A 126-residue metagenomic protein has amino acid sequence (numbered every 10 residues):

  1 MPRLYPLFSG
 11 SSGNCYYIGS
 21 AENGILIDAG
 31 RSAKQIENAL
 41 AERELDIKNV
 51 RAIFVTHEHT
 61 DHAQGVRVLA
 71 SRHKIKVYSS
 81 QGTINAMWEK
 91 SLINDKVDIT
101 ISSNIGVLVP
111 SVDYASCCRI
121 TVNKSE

Functional and structural regions predicted by a protein language model:
M1-R43, E126: Conserved beta-strand hairpin/beta-sheet module of binuclear metal-dependent hydrolase folds, prominently
P2, L45-K48, V112: Structured loop/turn residues at beta-strand edges in well-structured enzyme cores
R3, K76, V97-I99: Conserved beta-strand segments of alpha/beta enzyme cores
R3-P6, I53-T56, S116-T121: Short, flexible loop segments at the rims of nucleotide/cofactor-binding pockets, characterized by
S12, S32, H59, T83 (+1 more regions): A generic "binding-loop/recognition-motif" signal
I18, D28, H57, V77 (+1 more regions): Divalent metal-coordination and catalytic microenvironments
K34-S80: Active-site metal-binding motif and surrounding structural segment of the metallo-beta-lactamase
Q81-E126: Metallo-beta-lactamase
